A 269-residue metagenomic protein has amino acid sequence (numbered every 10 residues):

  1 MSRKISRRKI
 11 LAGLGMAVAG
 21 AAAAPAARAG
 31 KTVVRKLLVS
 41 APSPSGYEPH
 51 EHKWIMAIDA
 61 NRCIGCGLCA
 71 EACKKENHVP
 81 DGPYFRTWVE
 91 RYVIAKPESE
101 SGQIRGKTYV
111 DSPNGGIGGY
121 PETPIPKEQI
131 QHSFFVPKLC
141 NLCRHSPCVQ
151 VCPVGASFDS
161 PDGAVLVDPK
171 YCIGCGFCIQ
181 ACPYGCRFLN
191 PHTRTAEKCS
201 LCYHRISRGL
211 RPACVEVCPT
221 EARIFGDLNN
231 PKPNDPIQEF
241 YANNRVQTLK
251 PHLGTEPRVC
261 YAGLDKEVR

Functional and structural regions predicted by a protein language model:
M1-V18: N-terminal secretory signal peptides and thylakoid transit peptides that target proteins across membranes
R3, A24-G65, H252-G254, C260-Y261 (+1 more regions): C-terminal segment of N-terminal export signals and the immediately downstream linker at the start of the mature
L14, V18-P25, A70, N77-D81 (+1 more regions): A generic secondary-structure signal for well-formed alpha-helical elements
G30-P44, K75-E128, F158-I173, C186-H204 (+1 more regions): Non-heme iron-sulfur electron-transfer modules
E48-E51, F134, D159: Short glycine-enriched loop/turn motifs at secondary-structure junctions
M56-E76, H132-G155, A164-G185, H192-V217 (+2 more regions): Cysteine-centered iron-sulfur cluster-binding motifs in ferredoxin-type domains/subunits of redox enzymes
G116-Y120, F135-N141, C148-V149, V259-R269: Short flanking/linker segments adjacent to small metal-binding domains or redox-active Cys/His motifs
A213-R269: Long, compositionally biased charged/polar accessory segments in the mid-to-C-terminal portions of proteins
